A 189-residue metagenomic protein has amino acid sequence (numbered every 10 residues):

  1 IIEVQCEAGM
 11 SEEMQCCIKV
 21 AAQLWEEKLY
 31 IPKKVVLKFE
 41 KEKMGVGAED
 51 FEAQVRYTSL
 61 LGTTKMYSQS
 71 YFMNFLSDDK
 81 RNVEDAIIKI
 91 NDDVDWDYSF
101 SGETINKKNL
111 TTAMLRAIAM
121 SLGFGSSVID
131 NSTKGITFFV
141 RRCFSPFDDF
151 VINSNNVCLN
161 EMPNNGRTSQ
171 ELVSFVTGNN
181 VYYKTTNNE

Functional and structural regions predicted by a protein language model:
I1-L115, M120-E189: Extracellular zinc-dependent metalloprotease catalytic-domain scaffold
